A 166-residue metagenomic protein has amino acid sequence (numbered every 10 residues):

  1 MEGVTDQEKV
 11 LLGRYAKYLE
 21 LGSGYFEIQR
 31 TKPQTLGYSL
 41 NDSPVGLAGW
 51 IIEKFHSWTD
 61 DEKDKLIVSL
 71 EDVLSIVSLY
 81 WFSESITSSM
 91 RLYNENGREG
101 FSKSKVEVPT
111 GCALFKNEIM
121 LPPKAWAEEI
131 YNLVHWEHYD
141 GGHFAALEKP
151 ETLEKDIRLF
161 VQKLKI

Functional and structural regions predicted by a protein language model:
M1-L36: A catalytic-pocket lid/entrance helix-loop region that shapes and gates access to the active site across common
Q29-I166: C-terminal subdomain of alpha/beta-hydrolase-fold enzymes, centered on the catalytic histidine and its supporting
